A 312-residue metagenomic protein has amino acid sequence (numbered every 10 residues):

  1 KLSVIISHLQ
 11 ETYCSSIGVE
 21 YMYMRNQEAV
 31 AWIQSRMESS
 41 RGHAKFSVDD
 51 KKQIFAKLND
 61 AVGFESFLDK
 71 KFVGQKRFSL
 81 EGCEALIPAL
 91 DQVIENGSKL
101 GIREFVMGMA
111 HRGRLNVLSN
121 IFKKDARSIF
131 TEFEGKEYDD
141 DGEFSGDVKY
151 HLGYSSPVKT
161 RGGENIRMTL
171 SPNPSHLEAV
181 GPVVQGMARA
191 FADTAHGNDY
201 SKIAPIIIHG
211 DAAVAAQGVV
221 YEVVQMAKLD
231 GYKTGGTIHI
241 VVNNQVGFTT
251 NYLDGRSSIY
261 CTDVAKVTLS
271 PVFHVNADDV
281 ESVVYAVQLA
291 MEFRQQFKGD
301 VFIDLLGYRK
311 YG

Functional and structural regions predicted by a protein language model:
K1-L86, I102: Extended, charge-enriched "interface" segments that sit outside catalytic cores
K1-S3, D125-S128, Q296-G312: Glycine/aspartate-rich loop-and-adjacent alpha/beta segment that forms the canonical ThDP
R41, I87-R103, A188-F191, V220-M226 (+1 more regions): Short alpha-helical segments and helix-capping/turn motifs at coil-helix boundaries
G63, F67-R127: Active-site pocket-lining segments that scaffold enzyme catalytic pockets across diverse folds
F72-G82, A213, S270-D278: Short, basic, glycine/proline-bearing loop/turn elements
S79-L90, P172-V184, A216, D279-V283: Phosphate/oxyanion-binding active-site loops and adjacent basic polyanion-contact surfaces
R103-H274: Cofactor-binding active-site loop characterized by glycine-rich and histidine/acidic residues
F273, A277-E281, V287-Q296, V301-I303: Functional cores that coordinate and move charged inorganic groups
